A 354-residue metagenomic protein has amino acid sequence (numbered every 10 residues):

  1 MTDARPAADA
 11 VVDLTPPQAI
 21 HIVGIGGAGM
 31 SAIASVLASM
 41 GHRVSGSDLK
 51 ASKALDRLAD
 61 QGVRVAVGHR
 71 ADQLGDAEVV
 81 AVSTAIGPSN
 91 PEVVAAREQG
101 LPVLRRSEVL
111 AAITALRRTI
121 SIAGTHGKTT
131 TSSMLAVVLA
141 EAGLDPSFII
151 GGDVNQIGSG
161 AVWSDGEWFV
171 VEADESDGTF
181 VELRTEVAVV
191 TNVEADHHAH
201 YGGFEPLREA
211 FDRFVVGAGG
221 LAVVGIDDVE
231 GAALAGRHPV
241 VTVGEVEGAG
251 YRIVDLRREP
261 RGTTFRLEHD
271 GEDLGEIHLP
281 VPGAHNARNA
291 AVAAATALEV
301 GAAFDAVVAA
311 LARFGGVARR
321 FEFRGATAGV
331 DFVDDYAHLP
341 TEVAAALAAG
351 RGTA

Functional and structural regions predicted by a protein language model:
T2-P17, R70, V109-A111, E322: A short, basic/flexible loop-to-alpha-helix module at the beginning of a structural domain
I20-I22, V36, R106-V154: Walker A (P-loop) phosphate-binding motif
I25-G26: Glycine-rich Rossmann-fold phosphate-binding loop(s) that bind the pyrophosphate of adenine dinucleotide cofactors
M30, K128, N289: Conserved lysine of the Walker
R43-R57, P146: NAD(P)-binding Rossmann-fold cofactor-contacting core
L55-A59, D72-V82, I86-R105, A111 (+7 more regions): Acidic, Mg2+-coordinating active-site environments of NTP-dependent enzymes
W168-S176, F332-H338: Switch II (G3) loop of P-loop NTPases
H338-A354: AMP-binding/adenylate-forming catalytic core of the ANL superfamily
